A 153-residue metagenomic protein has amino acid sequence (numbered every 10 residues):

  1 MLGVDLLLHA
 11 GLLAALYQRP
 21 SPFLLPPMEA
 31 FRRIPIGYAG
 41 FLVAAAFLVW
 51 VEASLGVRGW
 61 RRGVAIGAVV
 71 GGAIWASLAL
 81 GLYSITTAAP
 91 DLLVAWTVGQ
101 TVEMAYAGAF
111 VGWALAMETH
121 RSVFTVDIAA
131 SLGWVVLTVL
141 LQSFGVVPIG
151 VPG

Functional and structural regions predicted by a protein language model:
M1-G153: Juxtamembrane/disordered regions of integral membrane proteins
